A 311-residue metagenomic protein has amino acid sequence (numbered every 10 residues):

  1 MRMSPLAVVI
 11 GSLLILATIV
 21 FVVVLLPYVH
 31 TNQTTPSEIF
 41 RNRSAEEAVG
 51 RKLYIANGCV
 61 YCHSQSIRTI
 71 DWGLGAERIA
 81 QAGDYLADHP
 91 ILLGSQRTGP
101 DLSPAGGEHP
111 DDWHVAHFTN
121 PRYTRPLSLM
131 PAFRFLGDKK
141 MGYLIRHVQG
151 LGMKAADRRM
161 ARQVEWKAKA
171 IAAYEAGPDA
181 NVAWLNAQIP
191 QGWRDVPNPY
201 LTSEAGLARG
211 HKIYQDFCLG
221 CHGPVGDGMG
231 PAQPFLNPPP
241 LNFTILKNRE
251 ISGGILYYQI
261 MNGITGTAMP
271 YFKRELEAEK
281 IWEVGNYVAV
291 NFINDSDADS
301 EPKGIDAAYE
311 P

Functional and structural regions predicted by a protein language model:
M1-T31, F133-R194, P199-T202, G206 (+1 more regions): Extended surface/linker regions that mediate inter-domain or inter-protein docking in multi-component redox
I19-P27, N120-Y123, P224-D227, N262: Glycine-rich, acidic and aromatic/proline-enriched surface loops and short helix-turn segments that act as binding
T31-I55, I67-W72, A173-Q215, E301-P311: Electrostatic cytochrome c docking/interface patches
P36-E47, W72-Q149, F235-F292: Extracytoplasmic electron-transfer domains, predominantly the class I c-type cytochrome c fold
G50, A56-Q65, H114, M130 (+3 more regions): The canonical Cys-X-X-Cys-His
R68-T69, D227-G228, A278: Short, non-ligating residues that shape and space the ligands of small metal-coordination modules and catalytic
L127-F133, A155-R162, Y271-K273, D295-E301: Surface-exposed patches in mature extracellular/periplasmic domains of secreted proteins
P231-Q233: Conserved catalytic-core motifs of eukaryotic protein kinase domains, centered on the activation segment
